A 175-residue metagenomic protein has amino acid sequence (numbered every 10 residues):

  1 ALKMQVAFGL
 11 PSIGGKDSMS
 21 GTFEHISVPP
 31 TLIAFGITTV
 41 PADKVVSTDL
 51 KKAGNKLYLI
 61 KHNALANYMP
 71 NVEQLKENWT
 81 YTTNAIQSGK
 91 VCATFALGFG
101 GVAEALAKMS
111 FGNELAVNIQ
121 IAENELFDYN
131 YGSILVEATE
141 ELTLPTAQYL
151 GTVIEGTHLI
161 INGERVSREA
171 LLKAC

Functional and structural regions predicted by a protein language model:
A1-F8, I13, D17-P30, T83-C175: Glycine-/charge-enriched secondary-structure boundary and capping motifs
L2, P30-E73, N78, T83-I86 (+2 more regions): Mobile "lid/hinge" segments at catalytic clefts and subdomain interfaces of large enzymes
